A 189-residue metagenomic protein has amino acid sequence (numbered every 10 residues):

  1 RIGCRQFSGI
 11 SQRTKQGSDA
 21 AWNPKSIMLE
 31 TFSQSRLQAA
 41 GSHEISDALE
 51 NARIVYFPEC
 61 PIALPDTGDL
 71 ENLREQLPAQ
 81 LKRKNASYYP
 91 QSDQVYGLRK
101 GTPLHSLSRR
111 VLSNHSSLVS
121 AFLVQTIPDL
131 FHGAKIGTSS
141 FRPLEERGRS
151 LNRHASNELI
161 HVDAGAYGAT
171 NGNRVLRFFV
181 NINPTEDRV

Functional and structural regions predicted by a protein language model:
R1-T126: N-terminal auxiliary "cap/dimerization" subdomain that precedes the catalytic jelly-roll/cupin core of mononuclear
E44-L49, F131-G133, S150, A166-G172: A general structural signal for short secondary-structure junctions and capping/turn motifs
A52-I54, T138, N173-F179: Extracellular structured ligand-interaction cores
P58, R142-L144, F179-N181: Residues in well-ordered beta-strands of folded domains
C60-L64, E146, N183-T185: Short, solvent-exposed loop/turn segments at secondary-structure junctions
S106-S113, S117, K135, H154 (+1 more regions): Short, amphipathic alpha-helical segments
V124-D163: Extended, Lys/Arg-enriched charged tracts that mediate electrostatic binding to polyanionic substrates
E158-V189: Catalytic core of non-heme Fe(II) oxygenases with the double-stranded beta-helix
